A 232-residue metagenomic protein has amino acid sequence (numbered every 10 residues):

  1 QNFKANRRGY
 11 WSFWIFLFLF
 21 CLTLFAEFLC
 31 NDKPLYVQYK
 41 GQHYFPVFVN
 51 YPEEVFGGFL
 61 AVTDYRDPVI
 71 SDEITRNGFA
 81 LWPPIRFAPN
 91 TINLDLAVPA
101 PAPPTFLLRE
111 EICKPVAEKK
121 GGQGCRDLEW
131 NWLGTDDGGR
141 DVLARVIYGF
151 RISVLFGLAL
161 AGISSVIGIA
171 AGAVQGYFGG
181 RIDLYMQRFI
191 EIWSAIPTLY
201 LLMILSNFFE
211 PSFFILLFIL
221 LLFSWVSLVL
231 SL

Functional and structural regions predicted by a protein language model:
Q1-S165, I169: Gly/Trp-centered helix-boundary motif
T135-L232: Alpha-helical transmembrane segments of integral membrane proteins, especially multi-pass inner/plasma-membrane
